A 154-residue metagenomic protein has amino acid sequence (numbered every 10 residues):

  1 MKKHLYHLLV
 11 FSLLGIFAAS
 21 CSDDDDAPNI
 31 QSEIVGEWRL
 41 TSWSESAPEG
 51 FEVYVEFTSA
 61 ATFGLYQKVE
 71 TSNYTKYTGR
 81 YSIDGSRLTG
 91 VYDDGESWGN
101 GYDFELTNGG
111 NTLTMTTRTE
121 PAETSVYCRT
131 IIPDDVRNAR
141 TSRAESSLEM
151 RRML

Functional and structural regions predicted by a protein language model:
M1-L8: Bacterial N-terminal signal peptides that target proteins for export
F17-S20: C-terminal motif of bacterial Sec signal peptides marking the signal peptidase cleavage site
S22-Y77, D84-L154: Lipid interaction determinants
